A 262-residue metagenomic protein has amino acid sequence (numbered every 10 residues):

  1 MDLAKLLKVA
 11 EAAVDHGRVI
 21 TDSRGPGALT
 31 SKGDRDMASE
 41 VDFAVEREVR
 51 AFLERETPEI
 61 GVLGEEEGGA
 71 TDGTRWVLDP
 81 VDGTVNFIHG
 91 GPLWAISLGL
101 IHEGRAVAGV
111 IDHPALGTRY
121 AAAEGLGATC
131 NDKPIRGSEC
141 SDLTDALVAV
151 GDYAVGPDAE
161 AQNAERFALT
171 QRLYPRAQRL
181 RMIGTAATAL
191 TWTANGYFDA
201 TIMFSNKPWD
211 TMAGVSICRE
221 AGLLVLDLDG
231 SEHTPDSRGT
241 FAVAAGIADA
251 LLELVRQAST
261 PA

Functional and structural regions predicted by a protein language model:
M1-V81, L224, T260-A262: N-terminal subdomain of lithium-sensitive/metallo-dependent phosphomonoesterases centered on the IMPase/IPPase/PAP
G17-T21, D42, L53, T84 (+6 more regions): Residue-level signal for inorganic ion chemistry
F43, R47, E66, P80-G83 (+5 more regions): Generic detector of well-ordered alpha-helical packing
G64-E66, D132, G184: Short loop/edge segments at beta-strand edges and connector loops that shape dinucleotide/nucleotide cofactor-binding
D72-T129: DPxDG-like acidic metal-binding loop motif
I101-R105, A115, E124-G127, K133 (+3 more regions): Short loop segments at secondary-structure junctions
A106, P134-R136, E232: Short, solvent-exposed loop/turn motifs
S138-A262: An extended, acidic
